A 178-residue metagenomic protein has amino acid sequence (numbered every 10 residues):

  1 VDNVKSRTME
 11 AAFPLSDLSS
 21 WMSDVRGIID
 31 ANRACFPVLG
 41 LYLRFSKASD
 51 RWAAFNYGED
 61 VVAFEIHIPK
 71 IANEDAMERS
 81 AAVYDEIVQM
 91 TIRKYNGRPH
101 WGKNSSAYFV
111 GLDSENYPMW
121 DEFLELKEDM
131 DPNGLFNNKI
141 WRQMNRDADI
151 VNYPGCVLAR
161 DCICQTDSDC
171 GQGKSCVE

Functional and structural regions predicted by a protein language model:
V1-P118: Substrate-recognition/cap regions that form aromatic- and gly/pro-loop-enriched pockets for small-molecule ligands
Q89, R93-E178: Activity-critical C-terminal alpha-helical subdomain
